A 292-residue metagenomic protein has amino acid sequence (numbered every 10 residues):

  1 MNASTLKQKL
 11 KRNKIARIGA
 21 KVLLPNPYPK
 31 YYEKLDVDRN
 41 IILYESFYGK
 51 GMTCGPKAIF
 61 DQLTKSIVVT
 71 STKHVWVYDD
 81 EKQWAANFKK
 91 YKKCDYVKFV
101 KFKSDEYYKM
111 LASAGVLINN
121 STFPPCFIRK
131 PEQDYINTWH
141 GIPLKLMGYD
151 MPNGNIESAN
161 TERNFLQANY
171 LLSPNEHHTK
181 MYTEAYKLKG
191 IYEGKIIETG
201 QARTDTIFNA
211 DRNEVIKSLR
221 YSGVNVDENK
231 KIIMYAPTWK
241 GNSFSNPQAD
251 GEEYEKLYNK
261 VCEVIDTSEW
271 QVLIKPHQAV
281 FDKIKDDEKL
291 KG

Functional and structural regions predicted by a protein language model:
M1-N40, Y48: Membrane-proximal basic amphipathic "stem/tether" segments
P27-D38, S66, E162, Y221-V226: Short boundary motifs at domain starts and secondary-structure transition points
K30-Y31, E106-Y107, F123-P125, A159-N160 (+2 more regions): Generic recognition of flexible, low-complexity loop/linker segments
D36, R129, N164-F165, V226-D227 (+1 more regions): Short, flexible hinge/linker loops that cap or flank conserved catalytic cores
I41-N209: Active-site and donor-binding regions of nucleotide-sugar-utilizing enzymes
T53-F60, A202-K289: Conserved catalytic-core segment of nucleotide-activated headgroup transferases in glycan assembly
I67-V69, K189-Y192, I265-S268, K289-G292: Short helix-capping segments at alpha-helix termini
V100-G115, L273, Q278-G292: Donor nucleotide-activated moiety binding/catalytic core segment of transferases that use nucleotide-activated donors
